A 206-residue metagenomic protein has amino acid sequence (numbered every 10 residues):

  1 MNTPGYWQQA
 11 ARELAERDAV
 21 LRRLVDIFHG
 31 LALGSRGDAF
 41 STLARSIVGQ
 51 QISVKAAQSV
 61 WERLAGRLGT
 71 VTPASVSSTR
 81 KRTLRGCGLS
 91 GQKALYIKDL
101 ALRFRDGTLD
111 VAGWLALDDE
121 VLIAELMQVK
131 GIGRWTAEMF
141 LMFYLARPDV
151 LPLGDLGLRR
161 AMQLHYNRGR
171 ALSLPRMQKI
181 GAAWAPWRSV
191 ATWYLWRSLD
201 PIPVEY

Functional and structural regions predicted by a protein language model:
M1-L31, L115, D119-E120, R134-Y206: C-terminal accessory module of base-excision DNA glycosylases/AP lyases that mediates lesion recognition and DNA
Q9, E16-S46, Q51-G69: A positional/architectural concept
V20, L24, I52-S53, A57-K130 (+1 more regions): Alpha-helical ds-nucleic-acid-binding substructure associated with the helix-hairpin-helix region of base-excision DNA
I27, S35, A39, G86 (+3 more regions): Non-catalytic interaction surface on structured domains
L31, S46, Q50-Q51, R67 (+7 more regions): Alpha-helix C-capping/helix-to-loop hinge sites
L33-S41, G88-Q92, G181-R188: Structural motif
T42-I47, R63, T79-T83, V121-E125 (+4 more regions): A general alpha-helix detector
L43-V48, I97-A101, F140-L141, A191-L195: Short alpha-helical scaffolding segments that buttress acidic/His motifs in well-ordered protein cores
